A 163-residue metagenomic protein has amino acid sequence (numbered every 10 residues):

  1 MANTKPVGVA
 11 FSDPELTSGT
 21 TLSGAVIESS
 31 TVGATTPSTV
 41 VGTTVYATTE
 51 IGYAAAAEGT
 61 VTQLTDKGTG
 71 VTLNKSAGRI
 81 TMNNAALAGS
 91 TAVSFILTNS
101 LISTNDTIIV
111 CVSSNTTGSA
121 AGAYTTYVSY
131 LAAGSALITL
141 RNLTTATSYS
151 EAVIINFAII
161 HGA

Functional and structural regions predicted by a protein language model:
A2-N3, T44-T104, N115, Y130-A163: Extracellular receptor-binding modules and their adjoining Ser/Thr/Gly/Asp/Asn-rich linkers
P6-V61: Low-complexity, small-hydrophobic/phenylalanine-enriched stretches that adopt extended beta/coil conformations used
E15-T17, G68, I108: Intrinsically disordered, low-complexity regions of eukaryotic proteins
D106-Y124: Terminal beta-strand-rich extracellular "head" domains that mediate receptor/glycan or other ligand binding
Y124-Y130: Short, exposed beta-strand "edge-strand" segments with a Pro/Gly-rich flavor and a Y/T-containing core
